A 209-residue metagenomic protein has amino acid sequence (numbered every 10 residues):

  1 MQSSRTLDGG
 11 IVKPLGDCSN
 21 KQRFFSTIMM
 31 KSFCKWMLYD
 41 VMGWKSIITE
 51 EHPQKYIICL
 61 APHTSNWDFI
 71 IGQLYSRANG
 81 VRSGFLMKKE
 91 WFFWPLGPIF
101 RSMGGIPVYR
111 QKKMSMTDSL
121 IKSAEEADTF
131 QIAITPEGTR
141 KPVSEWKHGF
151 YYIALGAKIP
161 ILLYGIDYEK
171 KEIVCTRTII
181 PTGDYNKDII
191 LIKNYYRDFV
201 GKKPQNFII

Functional and structural regions predicted by a protein language model:
Q2-I47: Extreme N-terminal tail/first-helix region
R23, Y39-D198, I209: Soluble catalytic domains of membrane acyltransferases
K203-I209: Short, flexible loop/turn segments with low-complexity composition
